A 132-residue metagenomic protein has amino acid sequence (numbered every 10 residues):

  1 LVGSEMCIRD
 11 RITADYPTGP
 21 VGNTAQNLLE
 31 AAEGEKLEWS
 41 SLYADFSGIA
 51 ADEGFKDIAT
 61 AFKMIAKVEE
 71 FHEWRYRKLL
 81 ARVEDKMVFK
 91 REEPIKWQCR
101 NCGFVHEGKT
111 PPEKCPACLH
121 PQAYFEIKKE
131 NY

Functional and structural regions predicted by a protein language model:
L1-I8: Short, small-residue-biased leader/transition segments that mark boundaries at the very start of proteins
S4, E70-L80: Amphipathic alpha-helical coiled-coil segments
S4, Q26-E53: Alpha-helical bundle segments that constitute or directly flank the non-heme di-iron/ferroxidase center
T13-G34, I58: Acidic/His metal-coordination segments adjacent to aromatic residues that form catalytic metal sites in metalloenzymes
G48-A59, R82-K86: Inter-helical turn/loop segments and adjacent helix faces that build the functional surface of alpha-helical bundle
K96, P112: Residues immediately within or flanking Cys/His clusters that coordinate Zn2+ in small zinc-binding modules
C99-C102, C115-C118: Short cysteine-rich clusters marking metal-coordination/redox-active sites
V105-T110, H120-E126: Short functional micro-motifs and their immediate structural scaffolds
